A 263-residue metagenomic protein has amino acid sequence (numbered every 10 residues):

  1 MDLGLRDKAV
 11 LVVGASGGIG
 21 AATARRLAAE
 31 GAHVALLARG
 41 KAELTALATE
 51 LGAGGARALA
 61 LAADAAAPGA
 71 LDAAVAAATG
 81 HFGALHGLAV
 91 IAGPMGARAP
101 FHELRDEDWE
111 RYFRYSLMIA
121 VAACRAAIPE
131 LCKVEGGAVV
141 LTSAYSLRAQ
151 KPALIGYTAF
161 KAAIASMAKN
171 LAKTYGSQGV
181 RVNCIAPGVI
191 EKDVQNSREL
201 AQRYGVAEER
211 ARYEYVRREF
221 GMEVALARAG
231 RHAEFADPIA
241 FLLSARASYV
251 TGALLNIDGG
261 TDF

Functional and structural regions predicted by a protein language model:
A9, S16-G17: Conserved glycine-rich cofactor-binding loop
F82, L226-I257, D262: C-terminal substrate-recognition "lid" of short-chain dehydrogenase/reductases
A99-F101, R105-F113, F220: Substrate-binding pocket helix/loop in short-chain dehydrogenase/reductase
C124, F160-A163, A168: Active-site helix of classical SDR
P129, K173-T174, S248: Alpha-helical segment proximal to the catalytic Tyr-Lys
G176, R181, V250-G252: Short, small/polar-rich loop/turn modules that mediate ligand/substrate recognition or access, typified
S177, I190-E223: A glycine/serine/threonine-rich, flexible loop-to-helix segment that serves as the NAD(P) cofactor-binding "lid"
